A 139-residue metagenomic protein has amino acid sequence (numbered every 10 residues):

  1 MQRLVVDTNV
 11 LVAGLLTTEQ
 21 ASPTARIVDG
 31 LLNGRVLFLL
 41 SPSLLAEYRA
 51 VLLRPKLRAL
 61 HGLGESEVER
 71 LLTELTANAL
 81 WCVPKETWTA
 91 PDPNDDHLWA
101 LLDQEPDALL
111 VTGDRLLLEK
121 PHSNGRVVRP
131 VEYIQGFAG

Functional and structural regions predicted by a protein language model:
M1-L40: Short, well-structured N-terminal submotif of metal-dependent ribonuclease cores
T8, P42-S43, G113-R115: Short secondary-structure boundary segments
L11-V12, A46-E47, L117-E119: Short, active-site-adjacent cap segments at secondary-structure transitions
T18, S22, L39, S66 (+3 more regions): Residues at secondary-structure transition points
D29-E86: PIN-domain endoribonuclease scaffold, especially VapC-family toxins
G30, A100-L101, E119: Hydrophobic/aromatic ligand-binding patch that stacks against planar heteroaromatic rings of cofactors or nucleotides
T76-D107: Mid-chain, well-packed structural core segment of small domains
W88, D92, E105-V111, R115-G139: Acidic, PIN/NYN-like endoribonuclease modules and their adjacent C-terminal/linker elements
